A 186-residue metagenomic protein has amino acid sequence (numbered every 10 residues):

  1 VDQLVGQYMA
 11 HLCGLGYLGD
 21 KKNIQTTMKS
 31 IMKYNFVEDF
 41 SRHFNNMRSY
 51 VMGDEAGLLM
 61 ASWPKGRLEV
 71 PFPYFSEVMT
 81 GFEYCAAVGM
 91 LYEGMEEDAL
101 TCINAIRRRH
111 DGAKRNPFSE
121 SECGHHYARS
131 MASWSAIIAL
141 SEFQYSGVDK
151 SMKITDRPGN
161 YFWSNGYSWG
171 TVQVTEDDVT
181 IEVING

Functional and structural regions predicted by a protein language model:
V1-M79, D111-A113: Extended glycan-interaction surfaces of carbohydrate-active proteins
M52, E83-G186: Non-catalytic C-terminal accessory modules of carbohydrate-active enzymes
